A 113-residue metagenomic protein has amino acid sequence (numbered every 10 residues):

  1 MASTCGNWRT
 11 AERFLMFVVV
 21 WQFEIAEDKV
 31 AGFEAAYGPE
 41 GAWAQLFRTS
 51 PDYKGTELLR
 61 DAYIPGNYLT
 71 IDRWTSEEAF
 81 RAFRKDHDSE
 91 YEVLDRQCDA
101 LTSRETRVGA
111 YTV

Functional and structural regions predicted by a protein language model:
A2-F17, Q22, K54-G66, E92-V113: Glycine-rich beta-strand-turn "strand-cap" elements at beta-sheet edges
V20, G32, L69: Amphipathic alpha-helical recognition patches that constitute DNA-binding helices
Q22-E24, I71-R73: Short hydrophobic/aromatic beta-strand micro-patches that form the beta-sheet surface supporting nucleotide- or nucleic
I25, K29, Q45-R48: Short coil/turn residues that cap or connect secondary-structure elements
I25-E27, S76, T112: Non-catalytic surface loops within mature trypsin-like serine protease
D28-E34, A79-R81: Short, conserved charged micro-motifs
G38-G55, R73-V108: An amphipathic, aromatic/His-enriched active-site/gating alpha helix that lines ligand/cofactor pockets
